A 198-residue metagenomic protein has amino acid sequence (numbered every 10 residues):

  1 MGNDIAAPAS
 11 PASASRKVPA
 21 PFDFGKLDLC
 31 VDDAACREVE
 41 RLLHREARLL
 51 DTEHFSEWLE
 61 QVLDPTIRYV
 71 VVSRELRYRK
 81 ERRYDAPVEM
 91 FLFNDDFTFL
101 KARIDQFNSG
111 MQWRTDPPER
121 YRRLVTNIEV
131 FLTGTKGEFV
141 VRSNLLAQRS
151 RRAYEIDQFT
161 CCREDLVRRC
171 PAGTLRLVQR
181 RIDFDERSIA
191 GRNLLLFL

Functional and structural regions predicted by a protein language model:
G2-D23, E129-L198: A beta-strand edge to alpha-helix "cap/lid" segment located at domain peripheries
G2-E60, E75-R77: Short, low-complexity N-terminal intrinsically disordered segments enriched in polar/charged residues
V31-A34, V88, R151, E155: Conserved aromatic-histidine-acidic binding/catalytic patches
E40-R41, Y121-R123, T160: Short solvent-exposed loop/turn micro-motifs enriched in small/polar/acidic residues
R45-R48, M111-P118, R151-A153: Short helix-to-loop capping/linker segments positioned immediately adjacent to catalytic or ligand/cofactor-binding
H54, L63-P65, P171: Residues at helix C-cap/C′ positions in short coil/turn segments immediately following an alpha-helix
D64-V141: A solvent-exposed, acidic/Ser-Thr-rich amphipathic alpha-helical stretch
